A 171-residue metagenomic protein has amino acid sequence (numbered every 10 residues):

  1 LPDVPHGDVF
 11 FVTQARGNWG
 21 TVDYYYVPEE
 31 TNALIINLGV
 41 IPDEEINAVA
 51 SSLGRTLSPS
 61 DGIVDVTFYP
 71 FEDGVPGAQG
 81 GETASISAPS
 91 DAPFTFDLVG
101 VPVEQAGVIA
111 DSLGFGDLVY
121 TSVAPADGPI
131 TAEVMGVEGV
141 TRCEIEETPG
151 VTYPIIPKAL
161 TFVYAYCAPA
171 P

Functional and structural regions predicted by a protein language model:
L1-F11, R16, Q105-E138, Y153-A159: Short Pro-Gly-centered beta-turn/loop motif in secreted/extracellular proteins
L1-P5, V22-A33, E72-T83, D91 (+1 more regions): Sec-type signal peptide cleavage vicinity
D3, T31-N32, D91-A92, V101-G114 (+4 more regions): Exposed regions on extracellular, virion, or secretory-pathway luminal proteins
F11, I35, T83-S87, T95-D97 (+2 more regions): Ser/Thr- (and often Asn-) enriched beta-sheet segments in non-cytosolic proteins
F11-Q14, I36-G81: Extracellular-facing segments of soluble proteins and assemblies that are Gly/Ser/Thr-biased and enriched in aromatics
R16-N18, S87-A92, V137: Change "in extracellular beta-sheet-rich domains … of secreted and cell-surface proteins" to "in beta-sheet-rich domains
D23-P59, C143-P171: Extracellular beta-sheet/turn segments enriched in Thr/Pro/Gly and aliphatic residues
G62-I63, F71-Q105: Short, ordered, surface-exposed loop/turn motifs in non-cytosolic proteins
